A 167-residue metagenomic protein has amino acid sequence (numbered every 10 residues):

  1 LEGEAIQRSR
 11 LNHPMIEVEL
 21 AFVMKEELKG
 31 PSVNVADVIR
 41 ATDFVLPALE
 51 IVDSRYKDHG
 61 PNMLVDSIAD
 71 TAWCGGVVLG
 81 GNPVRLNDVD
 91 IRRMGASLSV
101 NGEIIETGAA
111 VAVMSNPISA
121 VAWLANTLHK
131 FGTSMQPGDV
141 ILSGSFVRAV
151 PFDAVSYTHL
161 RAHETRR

Functional and structural regions predicted by a protein language model:
L1-N116: Catalytic-core "active-site belt" of small-molecule-metabolizing enzymes, emphasizing His/Asp/Glu-rich regions
S119: Glycine-rich, small/acidic residue-mixed loop/short-helix segments
P137-V147: Conserved metal-binding segment of the jelly-roll/cupin
G138, V155-Y157: Loop/turn positions that initiate beta-strands
G144-S145, P151, R161: Conserved "cap/hinge" positions at secondary-structure junctions
T158-T165: Conserved small/polar residues in nucleotide/adenosyl-binding loops
